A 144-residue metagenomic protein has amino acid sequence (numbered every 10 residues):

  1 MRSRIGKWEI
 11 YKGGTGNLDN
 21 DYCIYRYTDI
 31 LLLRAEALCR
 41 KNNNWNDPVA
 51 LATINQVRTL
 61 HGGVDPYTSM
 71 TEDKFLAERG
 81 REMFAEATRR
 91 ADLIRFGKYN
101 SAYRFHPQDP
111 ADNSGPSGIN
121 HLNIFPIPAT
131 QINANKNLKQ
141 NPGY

Functional and structural regions predicted by a protein language model:
M1-R26, G143: Flexible, polar/acidic helix-loop-strand segments at domain edges
G6, I54, A91: A broad, low-specificity signal marking well-ordered, structured residues that form hydrophobic/aromatic
K7-E9, L38-N42, S101: Short regulatory "switch" loops immediately downstream of catalytic or recognition motifs within protein catalytic
N17, D21-Y22, R58, G63-Y144: Long, intrinsically disordered, low-complexity segments
Y22-V57, D73-E86: Extended, hydrophobic/aromatic-rich amphipathic alpha-helical segments that build helical scaffolds
